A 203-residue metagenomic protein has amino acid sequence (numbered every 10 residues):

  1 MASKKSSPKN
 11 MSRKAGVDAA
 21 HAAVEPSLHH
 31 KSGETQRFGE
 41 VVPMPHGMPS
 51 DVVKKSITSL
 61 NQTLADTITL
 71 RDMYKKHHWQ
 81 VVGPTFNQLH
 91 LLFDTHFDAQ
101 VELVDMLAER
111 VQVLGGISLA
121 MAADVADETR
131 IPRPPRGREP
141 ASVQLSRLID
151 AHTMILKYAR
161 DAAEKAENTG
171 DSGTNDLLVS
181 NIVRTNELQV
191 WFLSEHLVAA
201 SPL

Functional and structural regions predicted by a protein language model:
A2-G16, P43, F86, S118 (+4 more regions): Long, contiguous binding/interaction regions
K14-H46: Acidic, low-complexity proline/glycine-rich segments
V41-T63, A141: Disorder-to-helix initiation segments
G47-K55, L70-T95, Y158, A162-T174: Helix-loop segments that flank and shape redox-cofactor active sites
N61, A65-I68, D94-D105, S146 (+3 more regions): Generic structural signal for well-ordered, non-transmembrane alpha-helical segments in soluble/cytosolic regions
K75, V81-D124, L193: Conserved alpha-helical segments that form or flank metal/cofactor-binding pockets of metalloenzymes
H77, D105, E109-R110, A123-N181: Acidic/histidine-rich alpha-helical segments that form the ligand environment of transition-metal centers
E102, D176-L203: Short, contiguous alpha-helical
